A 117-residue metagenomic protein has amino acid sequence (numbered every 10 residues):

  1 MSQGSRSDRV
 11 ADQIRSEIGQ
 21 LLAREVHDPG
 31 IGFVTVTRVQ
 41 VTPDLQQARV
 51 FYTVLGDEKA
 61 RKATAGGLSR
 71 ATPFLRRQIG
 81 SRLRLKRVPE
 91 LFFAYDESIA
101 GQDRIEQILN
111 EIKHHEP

Functional and structural regions predicted by a protein language model:
M1-A48, T53-P117: Charge-rich, low-complexity N-terminal segments
